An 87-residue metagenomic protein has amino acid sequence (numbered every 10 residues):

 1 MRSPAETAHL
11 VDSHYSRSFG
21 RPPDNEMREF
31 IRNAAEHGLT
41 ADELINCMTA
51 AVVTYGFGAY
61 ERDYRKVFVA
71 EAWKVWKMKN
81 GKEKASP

Functional and structural regions predicted by a protein language model:
M1-P87: Composition-driven recognition of low-complexity segments enriched in small/aliphatic/hydroxylated residues
